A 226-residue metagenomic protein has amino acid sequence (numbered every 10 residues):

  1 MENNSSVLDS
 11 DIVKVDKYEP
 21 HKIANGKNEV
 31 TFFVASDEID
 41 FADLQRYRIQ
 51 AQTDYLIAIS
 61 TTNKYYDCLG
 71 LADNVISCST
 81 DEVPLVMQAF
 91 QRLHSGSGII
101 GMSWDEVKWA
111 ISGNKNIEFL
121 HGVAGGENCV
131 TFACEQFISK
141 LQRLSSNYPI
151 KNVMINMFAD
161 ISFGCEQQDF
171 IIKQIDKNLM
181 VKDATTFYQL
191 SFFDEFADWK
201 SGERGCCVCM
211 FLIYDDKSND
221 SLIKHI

Functional and structural regions predicted by a protein language model:
M1-I226: Tubulin/FtsZ superfamily GTPase core signature
